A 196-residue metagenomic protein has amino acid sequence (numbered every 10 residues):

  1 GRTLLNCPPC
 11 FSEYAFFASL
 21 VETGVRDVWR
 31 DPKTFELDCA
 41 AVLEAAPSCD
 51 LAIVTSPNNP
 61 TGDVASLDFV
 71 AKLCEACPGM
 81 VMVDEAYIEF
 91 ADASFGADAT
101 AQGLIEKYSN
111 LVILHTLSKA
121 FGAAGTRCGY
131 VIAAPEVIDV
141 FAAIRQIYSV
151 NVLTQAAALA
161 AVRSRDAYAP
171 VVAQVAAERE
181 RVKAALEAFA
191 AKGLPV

Functional and structural regions predicted by a protein language model:
G1-T55: PLP-dependent aminotransferase-like
T3, C10, A97, E178-R181: Residue-level preference for nonpolar/small residues embedded in alpha-helices
N6, D27, V54, V83 (+2 more regions): Hydrophobic residues in well-ordered beta-strands that form the structural core
C7, P32-F35, G62-S66, V175: A conditional alpha-helix N-cap/helix-loop micro-motif detector
C7-P8, S56-N59, C77, L194: Hydrophobic alpha-helix-in-membranes signature
A15, N110-G193: PLP-dependent aminotransferase class I/II
S19, E36-P47, P60-V81, E85-A123 (+1 more regions): Active-site pre-lysine segment of PLP-dependent enzymes
